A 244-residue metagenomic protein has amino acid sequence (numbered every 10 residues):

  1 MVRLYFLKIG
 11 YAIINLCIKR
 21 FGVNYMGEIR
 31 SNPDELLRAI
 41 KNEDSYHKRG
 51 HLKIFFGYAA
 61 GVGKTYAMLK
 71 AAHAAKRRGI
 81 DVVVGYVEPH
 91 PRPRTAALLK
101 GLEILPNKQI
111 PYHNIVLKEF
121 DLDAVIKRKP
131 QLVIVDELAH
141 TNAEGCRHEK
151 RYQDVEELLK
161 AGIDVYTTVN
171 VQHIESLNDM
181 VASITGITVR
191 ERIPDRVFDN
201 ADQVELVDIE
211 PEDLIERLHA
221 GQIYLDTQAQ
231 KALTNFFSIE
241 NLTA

Functional and structural regions predicted by a protein language model:
K8-N24: Short, positively charged and aromatic/hydrophobic N-terminal segments
E35-H47: Pre-Walker A adenine-sensing motif
H51-F120, K127: Conserved P-loop
D81, K129-L132, A161-Y166: Loop/turn-to-beta-strand initiation segments
E88-P93, A139-H140, V165, V171-S176 (+1 more regions): Conserved nucleotide-binding/hydrolysis micro-motifs of P-loop NTPases
E137-R151, L177-D179: Conserved ATPase-coupling elements of RecA-like P-loop NTPase cores
H148-Y152, V181-R196, Q222-D226: A short alpha->loop->secondary-structure connector
R196-D199, Q203-A244: C-terminal accessory "lid"/substrate-recognition subdomains
